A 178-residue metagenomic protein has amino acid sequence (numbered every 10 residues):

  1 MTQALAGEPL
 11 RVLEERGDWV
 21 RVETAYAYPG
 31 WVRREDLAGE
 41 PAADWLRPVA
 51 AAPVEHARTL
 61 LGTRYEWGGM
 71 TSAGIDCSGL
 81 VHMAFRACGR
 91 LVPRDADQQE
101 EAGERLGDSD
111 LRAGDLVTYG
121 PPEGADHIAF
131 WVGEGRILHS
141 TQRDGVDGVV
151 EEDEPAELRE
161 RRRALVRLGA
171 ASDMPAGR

Functional and structural regions predicted by a protein language model:
M1-R16: Conserved beta-strand/loop element in small beta-rich adapter and peptidoglycan-binding domains
A6, D18, E23-T63: Boundary regions of SH3-family modules and the immediately adjacent low-complexity/disordered segments in eukaryotic
E8, G114-D115: Structural motif
E15-D18, E123-A125: Short, charged beta-turn/beta-strand-edge "cap" motif at the junction between a beta-strand and an adjacent loop
A51, V132-R178: Aromatic- and glycine-rich peptidoglycan recognition patches
Y65-A113: Catalytic cysteine-centered active-site loop
L116, A125-R136: Catalytic nucleophile-His microenvironment captured as a short glycine-rich beta-strand/loop that brackets
